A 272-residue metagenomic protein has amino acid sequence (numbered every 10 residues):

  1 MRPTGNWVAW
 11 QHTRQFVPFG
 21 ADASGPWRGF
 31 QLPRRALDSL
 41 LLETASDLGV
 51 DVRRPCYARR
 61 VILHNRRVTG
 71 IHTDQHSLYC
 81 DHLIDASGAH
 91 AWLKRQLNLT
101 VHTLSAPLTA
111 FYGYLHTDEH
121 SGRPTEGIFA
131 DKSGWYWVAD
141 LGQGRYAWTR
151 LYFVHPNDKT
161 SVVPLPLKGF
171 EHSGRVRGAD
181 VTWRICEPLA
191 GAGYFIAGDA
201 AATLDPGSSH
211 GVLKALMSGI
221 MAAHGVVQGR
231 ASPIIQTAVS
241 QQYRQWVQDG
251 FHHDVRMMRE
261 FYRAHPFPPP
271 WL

Functional and structural regions predicted by a protein language model:
M1-S39: A conserved beta-strand/loop capping segment in the N-terminal third of enzymes that catalyze redox or closely related
W10, F30, H82, Y112 (+4 more regions): Tryptophan-centric aromatic hotspots in well-structured domains and transmembrane helices
F16-V17, P26-W27, W148, T203-P206: Short small-residue beta-strand/loop micro-motif enriched in glycine and branched aliphatics
A36, L40, G88, K214-M221: Short amphipathic alpha-helical face segments that pack within enzyme cores and frequently flank/anchor catalytic
E43-G174, V181-I185, A202: Predominantly flavin-linked oxidoreductase catalytic cores and closely associated redox partners
V154-Q242, Q248, H253: FAD/FMN-dependent oxidoreductases across multiple families
R259-L272: C-terminal auxiliary extensions adjacent to catalytic cores
